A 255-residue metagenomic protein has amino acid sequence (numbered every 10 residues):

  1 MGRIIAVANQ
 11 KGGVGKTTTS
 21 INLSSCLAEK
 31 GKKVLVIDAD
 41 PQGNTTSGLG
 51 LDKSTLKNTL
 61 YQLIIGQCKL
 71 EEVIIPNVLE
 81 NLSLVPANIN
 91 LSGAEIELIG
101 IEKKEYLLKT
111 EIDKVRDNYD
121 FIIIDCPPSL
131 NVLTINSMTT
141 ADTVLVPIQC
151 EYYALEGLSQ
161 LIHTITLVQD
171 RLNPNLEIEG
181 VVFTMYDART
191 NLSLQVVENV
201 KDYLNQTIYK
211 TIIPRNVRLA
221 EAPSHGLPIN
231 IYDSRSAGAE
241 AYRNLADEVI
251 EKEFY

Functional and structural regions predicted by a protein language model:
M1-Y255: P-loop NTP-binding core
